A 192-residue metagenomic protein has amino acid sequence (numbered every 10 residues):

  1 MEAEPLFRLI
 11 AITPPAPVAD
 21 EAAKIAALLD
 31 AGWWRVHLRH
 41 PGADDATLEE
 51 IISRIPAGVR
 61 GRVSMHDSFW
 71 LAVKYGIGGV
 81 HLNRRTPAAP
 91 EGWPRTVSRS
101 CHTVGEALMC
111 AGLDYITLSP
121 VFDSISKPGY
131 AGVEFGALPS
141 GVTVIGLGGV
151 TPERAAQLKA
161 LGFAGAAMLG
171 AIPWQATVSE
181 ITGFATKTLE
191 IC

Functional and structural regions predicted by a protein language model:
M1-H81, R85-Y115, V142, T151-A164 (+1 more regions): Conserved N-terminal beta1-alpha1 strand-loop-helix module at the mouth
E50-I52, G129-A137: Charged helix-capping and loop-helix junction motifs
S100, A131-E134, M168: Short, conserved glycine- and acidic-residue-centered signature motifs in active-site or ligand-binding loops
D114-F122: Non-cysteine beta-strand/loop elements that form the S-adenosyl-L-methionine
V121-D123, V150-P152: Short acidic/polar capping segments at secondary-structure boundaries
D123-G129, I145: Short, glycine/charged-rich beta-strand-loop motifs at protein surfaces that mediate ligand recognition and catalysis
G136, V144-I145, V150-T151: Glycine-rich phosphate/ribose-binding loops and adjacent secondary-structure elements that form binding surfaces
